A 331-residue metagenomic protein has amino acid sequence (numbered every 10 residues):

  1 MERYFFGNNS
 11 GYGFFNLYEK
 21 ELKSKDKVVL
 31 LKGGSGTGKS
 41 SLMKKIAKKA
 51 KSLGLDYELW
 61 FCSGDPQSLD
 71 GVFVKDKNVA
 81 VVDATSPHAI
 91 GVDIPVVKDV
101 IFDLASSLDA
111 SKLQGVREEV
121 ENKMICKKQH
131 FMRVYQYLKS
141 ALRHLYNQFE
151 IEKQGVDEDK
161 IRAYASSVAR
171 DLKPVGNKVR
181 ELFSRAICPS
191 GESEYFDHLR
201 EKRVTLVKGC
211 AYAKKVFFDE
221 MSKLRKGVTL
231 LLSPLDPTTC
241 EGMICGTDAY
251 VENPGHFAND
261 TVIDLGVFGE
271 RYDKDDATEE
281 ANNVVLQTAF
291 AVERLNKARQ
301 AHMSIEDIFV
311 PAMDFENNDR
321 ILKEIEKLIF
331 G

Functional and structural regions predicted by a protein language model:
M1-D56, T205: N-terminal accessory targeting/assembly segments
M1-K20, G155-F196, G331: N-terminal pre-Walker A segment at the start of P-loop NTPase domains
E2-G13, K48-S111, E119, S222-V292: Conserved nucleotide-sensing/catalytic segment adjacent to the nucleotide-binding pocket in NTP-handling enzymes
V28-A47, S190-L224: Glycine-rich phosphate-binding P-loop
L31-K32, L42-M43, A50, E58-F61 (+3 more regions): A cross-family "folded-core" feature that marks the main globular domain of proteins
E119-L172, A281-L328: An accessory alpha-helical subdomain
